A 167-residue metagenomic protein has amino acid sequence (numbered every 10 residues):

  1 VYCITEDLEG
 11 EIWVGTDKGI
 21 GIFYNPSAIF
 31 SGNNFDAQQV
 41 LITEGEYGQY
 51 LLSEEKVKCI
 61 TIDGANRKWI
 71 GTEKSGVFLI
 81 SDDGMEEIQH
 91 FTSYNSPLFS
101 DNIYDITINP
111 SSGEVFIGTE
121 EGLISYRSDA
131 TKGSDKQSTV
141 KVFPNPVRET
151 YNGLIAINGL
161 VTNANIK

Functional and structural regions predicted by a protein language model:
E6-E9, I62-N66, I108-S112: Residue-level detector of Asp-centered blade-edge/turn motifs that repeat once per structural unit in beta-propeller
E11-V14, R67-G71, G113-I117: Conserved beta-propeller blade signature
I20-I22, D101-Q137: Blade-level signature of beta-propeller repeat domains, shared across WD40, Kelch, NHL, RCC1 and BNR/Asp-box propellers
F23-D36, S81-E86, Y94, R127-D135: Short loop/turn segments immediately following beta-strands, especially the blade-tip and inter-blade linker loops
S53-E54, F91, F99-S100: Conserved loop/turn at the beginning of each blade in beta-propeller domains
K136-K167: Glycine-centered coil/turn sites that cap beta-strands in beta-rich domains
